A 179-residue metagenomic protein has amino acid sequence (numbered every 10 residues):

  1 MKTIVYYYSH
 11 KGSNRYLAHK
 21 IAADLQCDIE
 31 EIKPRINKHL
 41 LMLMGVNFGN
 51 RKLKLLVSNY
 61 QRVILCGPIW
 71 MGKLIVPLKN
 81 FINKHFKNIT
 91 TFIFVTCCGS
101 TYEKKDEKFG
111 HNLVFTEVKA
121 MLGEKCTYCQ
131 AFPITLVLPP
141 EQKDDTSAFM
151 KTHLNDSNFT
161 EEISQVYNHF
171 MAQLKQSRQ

Functional and structural regions predicted by a protein language model:
T3-I4, S9-S13, D24-D28, L53-Q179: FMN-binding flavodoxin-like domain, especially the glycine-rich phosphate-binding loop
Q26-M44: A short beta-strand-loop structural module common to alpha/beta enzyme folds
L40-N50, K143-S147: Charged, often glycine-rich, active-site loop that binds/positions anionic groups
